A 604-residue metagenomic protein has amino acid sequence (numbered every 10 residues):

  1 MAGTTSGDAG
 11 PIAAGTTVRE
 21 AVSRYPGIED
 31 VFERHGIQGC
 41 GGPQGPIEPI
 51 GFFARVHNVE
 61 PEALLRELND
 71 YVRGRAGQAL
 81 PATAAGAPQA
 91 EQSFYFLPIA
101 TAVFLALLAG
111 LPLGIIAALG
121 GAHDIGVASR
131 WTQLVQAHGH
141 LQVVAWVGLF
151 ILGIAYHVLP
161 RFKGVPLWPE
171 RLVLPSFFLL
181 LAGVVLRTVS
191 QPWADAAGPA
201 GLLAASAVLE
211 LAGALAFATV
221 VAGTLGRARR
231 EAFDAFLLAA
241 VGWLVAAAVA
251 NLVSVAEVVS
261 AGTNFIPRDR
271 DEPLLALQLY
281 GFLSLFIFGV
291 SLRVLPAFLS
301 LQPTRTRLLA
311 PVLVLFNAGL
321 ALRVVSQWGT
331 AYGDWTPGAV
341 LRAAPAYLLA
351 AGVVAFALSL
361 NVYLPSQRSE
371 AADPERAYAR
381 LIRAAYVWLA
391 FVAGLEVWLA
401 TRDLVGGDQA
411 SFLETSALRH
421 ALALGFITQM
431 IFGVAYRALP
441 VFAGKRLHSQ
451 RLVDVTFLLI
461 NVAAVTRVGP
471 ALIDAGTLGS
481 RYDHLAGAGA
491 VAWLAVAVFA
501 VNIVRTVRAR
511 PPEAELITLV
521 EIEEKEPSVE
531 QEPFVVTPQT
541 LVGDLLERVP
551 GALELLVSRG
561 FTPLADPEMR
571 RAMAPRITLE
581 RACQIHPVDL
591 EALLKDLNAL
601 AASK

Functional and structural regions predicted by a protein language model:
G3-L64, P527-K604: Compact, charge-rich alpha-helical regulatory domains located at protein termini
P61-L65, N69, R73: Short hydrophobic interaction/assembly module
V72-P81, A599-K604: Long amphipathic N-terminal alpha/beta scaffold segment
R75-V529: Hydrophobic alpha-helical transmembrane segments of multi-pass integral membrane proteins
